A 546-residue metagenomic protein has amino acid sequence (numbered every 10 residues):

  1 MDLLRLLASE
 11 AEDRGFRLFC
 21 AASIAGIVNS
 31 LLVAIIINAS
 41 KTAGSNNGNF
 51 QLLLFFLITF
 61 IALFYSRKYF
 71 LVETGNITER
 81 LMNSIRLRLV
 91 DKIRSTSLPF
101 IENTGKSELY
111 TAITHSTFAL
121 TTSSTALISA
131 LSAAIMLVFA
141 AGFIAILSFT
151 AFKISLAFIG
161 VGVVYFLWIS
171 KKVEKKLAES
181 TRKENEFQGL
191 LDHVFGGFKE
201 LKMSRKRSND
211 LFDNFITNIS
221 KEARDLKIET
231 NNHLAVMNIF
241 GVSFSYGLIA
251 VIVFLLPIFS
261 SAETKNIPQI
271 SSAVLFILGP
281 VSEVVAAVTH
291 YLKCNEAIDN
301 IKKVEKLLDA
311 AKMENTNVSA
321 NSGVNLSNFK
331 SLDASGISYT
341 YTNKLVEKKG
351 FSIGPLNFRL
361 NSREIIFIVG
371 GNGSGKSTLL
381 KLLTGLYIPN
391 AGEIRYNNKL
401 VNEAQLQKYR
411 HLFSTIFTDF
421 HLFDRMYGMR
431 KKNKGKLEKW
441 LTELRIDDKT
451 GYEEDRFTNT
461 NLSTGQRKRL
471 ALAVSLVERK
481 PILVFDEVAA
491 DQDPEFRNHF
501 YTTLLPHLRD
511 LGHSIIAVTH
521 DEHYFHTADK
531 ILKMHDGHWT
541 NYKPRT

Functional and structural regions predicted by a protein language model:
M1-L31, N47-F50, F70, T74 (+7 more regions): Membrane-integrated ABC transporters
L7-E12, L98, H115-S123, K176 (+2 more regions): An intracellular "coupling" helix at the cytosolic face of ABC transporter transmembrane type-1 domains
E10-S66, A145-F152, T264: Transmembrane helix-loop-helix hairpins at lipid-water interfaces of multipass membrane proteins, especially the type-1
I24-N38, S129-S170, I228-V274: A hydrophobic transmembrane-helix motif
L32-I37, T59-E102, K106, T125 (+2 more regions): Juxtamembrane helix-loop junctions of ABC transporter transmembrane domains
R94-F139, L211: Juxtamembrane loop-to-helix connectors within ABC transporter transmembrane domains
I270, I277-D309, M313-E314: Cytosolic ends of transmembrane helices, especially the final helix of ABC transmembrane type-1 domains
T384: Helix-to-loop junction immediately C-terminal to a conserved catalytic motif
